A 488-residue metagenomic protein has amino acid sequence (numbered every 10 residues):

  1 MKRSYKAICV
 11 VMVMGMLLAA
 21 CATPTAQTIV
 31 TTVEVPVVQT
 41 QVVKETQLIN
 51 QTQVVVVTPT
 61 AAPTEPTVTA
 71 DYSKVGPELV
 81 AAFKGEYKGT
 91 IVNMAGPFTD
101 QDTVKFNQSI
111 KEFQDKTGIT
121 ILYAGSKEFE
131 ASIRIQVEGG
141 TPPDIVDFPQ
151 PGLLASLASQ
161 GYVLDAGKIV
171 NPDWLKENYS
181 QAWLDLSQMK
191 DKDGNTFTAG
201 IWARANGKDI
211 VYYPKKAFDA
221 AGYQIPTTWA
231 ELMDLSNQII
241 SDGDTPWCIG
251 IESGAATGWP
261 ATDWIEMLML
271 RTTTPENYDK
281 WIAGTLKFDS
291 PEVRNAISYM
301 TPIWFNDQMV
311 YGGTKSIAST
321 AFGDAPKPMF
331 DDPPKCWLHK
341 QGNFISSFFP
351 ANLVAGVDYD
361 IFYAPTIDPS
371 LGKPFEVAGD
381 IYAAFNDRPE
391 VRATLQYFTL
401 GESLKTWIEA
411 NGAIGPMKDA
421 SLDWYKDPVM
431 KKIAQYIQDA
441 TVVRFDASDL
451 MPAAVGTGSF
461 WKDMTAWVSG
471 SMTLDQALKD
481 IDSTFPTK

Functional and structural regions predicted by a protein language model:
C21, D193, A203, W281-I282 (+3 more regions): C-terminal capping/gating helix-and-loop segments adjacent to ligand/active sites or protein-protein/ligand interfaces
E65-K88, P151-D209, M233, P260 (+1 more regions): Hinge/lid segment of periplasmic solute-binding proteins
F83, I135-V137, P143-D144, W174-K216 (+3 more regions): A structural signal for short loop-to-beta-strand junctions that line the ligand-binding cleft of periplasmic/secreted
K88-T99, I119-A124, I145, A199 (+1 more regions): Short, well-ordered beta-strand elements
Q108-L186, K216-T227, P328-F330, W337-L338 (+2 more regions): Extracytoplasmic "Venus flytrap"/periplasmic binding protein-like
K111, E138, T196, A220-A221 (+3 more regions): Extracytoplasmic/periplasmic substrate-recognition and gating elements
K190-A203, D209, M233-L286: Extracytoplasmic/periplasmic solute-binding protein
S236-Q238, I282-A318: Glycine-centered hinge/linker elements that transmit conformational signals in sensory and ligand-binding systems
